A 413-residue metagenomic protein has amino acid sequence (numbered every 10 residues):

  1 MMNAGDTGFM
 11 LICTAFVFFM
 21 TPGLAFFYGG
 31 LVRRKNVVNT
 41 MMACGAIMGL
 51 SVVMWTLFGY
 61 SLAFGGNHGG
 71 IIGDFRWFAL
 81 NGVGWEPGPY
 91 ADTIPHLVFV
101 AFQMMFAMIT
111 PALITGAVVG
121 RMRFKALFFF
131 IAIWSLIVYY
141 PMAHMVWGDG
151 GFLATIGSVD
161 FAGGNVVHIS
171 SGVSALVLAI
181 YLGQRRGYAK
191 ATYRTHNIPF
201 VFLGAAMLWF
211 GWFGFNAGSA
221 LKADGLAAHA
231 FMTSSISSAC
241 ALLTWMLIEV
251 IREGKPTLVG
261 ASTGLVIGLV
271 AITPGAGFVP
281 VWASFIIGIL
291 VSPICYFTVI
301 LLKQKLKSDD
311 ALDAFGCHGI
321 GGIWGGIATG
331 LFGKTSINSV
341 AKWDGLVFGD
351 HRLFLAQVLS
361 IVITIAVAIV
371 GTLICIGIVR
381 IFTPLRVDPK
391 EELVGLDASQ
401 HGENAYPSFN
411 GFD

Functional and structural regions predicted by a protein language model:
M1-D413: Glycine- and aromatic-enriched membrane alpha-helices
